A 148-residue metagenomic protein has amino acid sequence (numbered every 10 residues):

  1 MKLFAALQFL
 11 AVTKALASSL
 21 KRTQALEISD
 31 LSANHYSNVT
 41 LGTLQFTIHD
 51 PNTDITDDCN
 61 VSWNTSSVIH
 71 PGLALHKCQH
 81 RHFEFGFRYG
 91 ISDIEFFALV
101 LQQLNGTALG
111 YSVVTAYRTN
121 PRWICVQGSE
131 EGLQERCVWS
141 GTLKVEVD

Functional and structural regions predicted by a protein language model:
M1-L7, L44, R81-F85: Short non-domain terminal segments
M1-R22: Fungal secretory targeting signals
Q8, H35-N38, I55, F85 (+1 more regions): A broad, structure-centric signal for solvent-exposed, well-ordered loop/edge residues that line or flank functional
A15-A17, C59-V61, G110-A116: Small-side-chain structural scaffolding
L20-P71: Short, surface-exposed binding/anchoring microloops in extracellular/periplasmic proteins
G72-D148: Acidic, low-complexity intrinsically disordered segments
